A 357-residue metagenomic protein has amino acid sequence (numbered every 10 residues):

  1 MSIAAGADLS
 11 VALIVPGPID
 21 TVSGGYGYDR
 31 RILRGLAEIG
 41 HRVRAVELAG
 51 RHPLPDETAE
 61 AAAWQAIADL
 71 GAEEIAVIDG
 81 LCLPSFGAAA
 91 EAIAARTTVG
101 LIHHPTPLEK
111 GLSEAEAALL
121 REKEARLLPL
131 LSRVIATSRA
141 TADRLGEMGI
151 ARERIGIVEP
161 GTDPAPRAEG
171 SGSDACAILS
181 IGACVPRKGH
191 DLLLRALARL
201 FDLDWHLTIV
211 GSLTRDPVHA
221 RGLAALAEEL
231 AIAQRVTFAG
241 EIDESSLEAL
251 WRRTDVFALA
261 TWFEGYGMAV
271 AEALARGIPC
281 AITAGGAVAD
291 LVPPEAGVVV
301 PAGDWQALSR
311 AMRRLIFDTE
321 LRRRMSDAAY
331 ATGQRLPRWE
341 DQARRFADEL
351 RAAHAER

Functional and structural regions predicted by a protein language model:
T106, A115-V134: Membrane-proximal helix-turn-helix segments that form the acceptor-binding/catalytic region of lipid-linked
A140, G161: Carbohydrate-associated surface elements
P166-K188, L194-R199, T208-V210: Conserved donor-binding/catalytic core segment of Leloir-type glycosyltransferases
H206-A224, G240: Glycosyltransferase donor-sugar binding loop
E241-I242, A249-T254: Short alpha-helical donor nucleotide-sugar binding micro-motif in glycosyltransferases
W262: Aromatic "clamp/platform" in nucleotide-sugar-dependent glycosyltransferases that forms part of the donor/acceptor
V270, P279-I282: Short hydrophobic beta-strand element within catalytic cores of glycosyltransferases and related nucleotide-activated
P294, V298-W305, R314-E320: Conserved acidic donor-binding segment of nucleotide-sugar-dependent glycosyltransferases
